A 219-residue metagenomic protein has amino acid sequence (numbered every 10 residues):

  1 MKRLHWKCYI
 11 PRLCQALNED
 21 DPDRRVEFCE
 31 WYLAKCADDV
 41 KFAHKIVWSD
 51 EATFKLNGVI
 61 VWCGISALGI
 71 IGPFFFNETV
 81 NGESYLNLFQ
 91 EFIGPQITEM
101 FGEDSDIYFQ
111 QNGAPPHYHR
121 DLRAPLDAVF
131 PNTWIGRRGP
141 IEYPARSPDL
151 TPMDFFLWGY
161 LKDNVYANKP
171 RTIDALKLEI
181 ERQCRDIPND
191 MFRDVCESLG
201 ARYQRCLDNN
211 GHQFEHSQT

Functional and structural regions predicted by a protein language model:
M1-T219: Surface/interface recognition patches
